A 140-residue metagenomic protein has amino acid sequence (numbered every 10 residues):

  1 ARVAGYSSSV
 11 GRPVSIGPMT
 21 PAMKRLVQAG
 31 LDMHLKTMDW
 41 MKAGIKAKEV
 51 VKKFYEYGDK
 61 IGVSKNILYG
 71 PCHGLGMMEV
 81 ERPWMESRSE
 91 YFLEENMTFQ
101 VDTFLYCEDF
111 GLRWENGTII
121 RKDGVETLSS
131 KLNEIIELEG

Functional and structural regions predicted by a protein language model:
A1-G140: Active-site neighborhoods and metal-handling regions in enzymes and metal-associated proteins
